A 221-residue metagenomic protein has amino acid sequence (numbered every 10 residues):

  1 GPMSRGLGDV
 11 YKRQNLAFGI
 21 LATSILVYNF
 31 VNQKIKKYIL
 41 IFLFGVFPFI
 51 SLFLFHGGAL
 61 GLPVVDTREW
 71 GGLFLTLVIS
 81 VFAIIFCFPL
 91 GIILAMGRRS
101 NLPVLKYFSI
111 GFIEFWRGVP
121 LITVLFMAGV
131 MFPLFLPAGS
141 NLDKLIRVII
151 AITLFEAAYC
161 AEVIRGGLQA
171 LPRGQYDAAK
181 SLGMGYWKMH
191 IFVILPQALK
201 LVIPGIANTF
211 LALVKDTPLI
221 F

Functional and structural regions predicted by a protein language model:
P2-F221: Transmembrane alpha-helices and adjacent helix-loop boundaries
